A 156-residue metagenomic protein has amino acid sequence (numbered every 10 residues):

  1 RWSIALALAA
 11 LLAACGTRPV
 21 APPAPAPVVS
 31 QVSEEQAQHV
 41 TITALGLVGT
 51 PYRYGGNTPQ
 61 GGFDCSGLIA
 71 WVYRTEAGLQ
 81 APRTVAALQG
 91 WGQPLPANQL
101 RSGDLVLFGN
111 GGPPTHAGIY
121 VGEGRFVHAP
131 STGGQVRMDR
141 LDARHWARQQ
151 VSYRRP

Functional and structural regions predicted by a protein language model:
R1-I4: Bacterial N-terminal signal peptides that target proteins for export
A9-E34: Bacterial Sec signal peptide processing site at the extreme N-terminus
V28-V29, L79-R140: ...with weaker cross-activation on analogous glycine-rich loops/strands in unrelated enzymes
Q31-Q38, P59-D64, P94, R144: Soluble non-cytosolic domains of exported or imported proteins
Q38-T41, L45, G49, S66-A70 (+2 more regions): Extracytoplasmic/secreted envelope proteins and their assembly/folding machinery, especially bacterial periplasmic
R53-A81: Secreted/periplasmic proteins that engage bacterial cell-wall peptidoglycan
H145-P156: Glycine- and charge-enriched low-complexity intrinsically disordered segments
